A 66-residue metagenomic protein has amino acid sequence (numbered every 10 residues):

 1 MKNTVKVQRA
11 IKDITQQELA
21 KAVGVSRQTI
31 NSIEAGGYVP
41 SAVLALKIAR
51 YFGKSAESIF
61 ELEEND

Functional and structural regions predicted by a protein language model:
N3-A22: Short basic helix-loop element that most often maps to the first helix and adjoining turn of HTH DNA-binding modules
A10, G24, A35, E64: Residue-level detection of the helix-turn-helix DNA-binding "recognition helix"
Q17, Q28, E57: Key DNA-contact positions within bacterial/archaeal DNA-binding proteins
V25-V39: Recognition helix of helix-turn-helix/homeodomain-like DNA-binding domains that insert into the DNA major groove
G37-R50: Short, basic-rich loop-to-helix N-cap that marks the start of a DNA-contacting helix
R50, F60-D66: Short, charged recognition helix plus adjacent turn of helix-turn-helix-like nucleic-acid-binding domains
